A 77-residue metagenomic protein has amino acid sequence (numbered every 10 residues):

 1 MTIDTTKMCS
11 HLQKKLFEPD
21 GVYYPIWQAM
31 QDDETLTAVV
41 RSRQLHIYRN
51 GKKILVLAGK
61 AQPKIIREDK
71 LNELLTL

Functional and structural regions predicted by a protein language model:
D4-L12, I54-L77: Mixed-charge, Lys/Arg-enriched low-complexity segments
F17-P63: Acidic, low-complexity, intrinsically disordered interaction modules
